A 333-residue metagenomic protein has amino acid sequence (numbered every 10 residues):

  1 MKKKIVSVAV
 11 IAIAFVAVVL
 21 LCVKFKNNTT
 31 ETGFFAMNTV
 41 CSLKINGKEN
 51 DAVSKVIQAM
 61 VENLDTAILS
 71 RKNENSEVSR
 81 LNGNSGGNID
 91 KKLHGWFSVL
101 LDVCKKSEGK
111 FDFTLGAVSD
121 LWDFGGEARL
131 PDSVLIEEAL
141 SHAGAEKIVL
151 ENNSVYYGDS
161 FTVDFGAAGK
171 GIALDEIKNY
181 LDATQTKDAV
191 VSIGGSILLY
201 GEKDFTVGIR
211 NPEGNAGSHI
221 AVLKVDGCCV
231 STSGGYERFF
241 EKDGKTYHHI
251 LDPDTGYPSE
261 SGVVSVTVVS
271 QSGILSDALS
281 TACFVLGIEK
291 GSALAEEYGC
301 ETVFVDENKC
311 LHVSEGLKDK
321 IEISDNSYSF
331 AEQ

Functional and structural regions predicted by a protein language model:
K2-Q333: Mature catalytic core of soluble alpha/beta enzymes
